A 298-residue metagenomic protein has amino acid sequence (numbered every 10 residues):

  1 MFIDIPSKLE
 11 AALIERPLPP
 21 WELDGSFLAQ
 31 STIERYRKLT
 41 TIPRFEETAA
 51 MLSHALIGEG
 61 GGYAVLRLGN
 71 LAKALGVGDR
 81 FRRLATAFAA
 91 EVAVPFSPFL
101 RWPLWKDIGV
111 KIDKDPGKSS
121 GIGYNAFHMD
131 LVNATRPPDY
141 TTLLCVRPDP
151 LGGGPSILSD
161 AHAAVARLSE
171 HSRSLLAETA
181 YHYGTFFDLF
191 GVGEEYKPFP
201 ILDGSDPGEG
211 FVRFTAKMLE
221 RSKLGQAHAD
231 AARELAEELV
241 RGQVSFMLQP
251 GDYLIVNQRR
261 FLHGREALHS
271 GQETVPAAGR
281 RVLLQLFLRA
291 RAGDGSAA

Functional and structural regions predicted by a protein language model:
M1-M51, E59-G62, W105-A298: Active-site environment of non-heme Fe oxygenases that use a 2-His-1-carboxylate facial triad
R37-D107, D115: Long, mid-chain structured domain cores
